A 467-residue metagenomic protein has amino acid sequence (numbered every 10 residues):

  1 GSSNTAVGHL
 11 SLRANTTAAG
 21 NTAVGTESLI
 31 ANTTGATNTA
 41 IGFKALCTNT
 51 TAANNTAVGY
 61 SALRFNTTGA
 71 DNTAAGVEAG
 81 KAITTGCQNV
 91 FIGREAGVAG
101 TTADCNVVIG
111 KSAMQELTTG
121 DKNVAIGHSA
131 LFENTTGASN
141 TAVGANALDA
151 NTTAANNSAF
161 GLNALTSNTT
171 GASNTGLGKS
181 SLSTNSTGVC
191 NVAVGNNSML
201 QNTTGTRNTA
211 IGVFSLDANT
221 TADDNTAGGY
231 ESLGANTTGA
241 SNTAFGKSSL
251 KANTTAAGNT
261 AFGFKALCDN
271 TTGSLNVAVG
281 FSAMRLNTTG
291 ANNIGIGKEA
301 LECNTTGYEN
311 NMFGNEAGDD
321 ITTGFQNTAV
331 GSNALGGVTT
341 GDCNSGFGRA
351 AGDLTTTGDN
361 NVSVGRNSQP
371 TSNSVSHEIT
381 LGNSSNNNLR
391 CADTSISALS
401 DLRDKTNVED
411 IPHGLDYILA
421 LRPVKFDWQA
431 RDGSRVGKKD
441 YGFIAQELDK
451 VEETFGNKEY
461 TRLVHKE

Functional and structural regions predicted by a protein language model:
G1-S400: Glycine- and small/polar-enriched repetitive beta-structure motifs of secreted/surface proteins
L165, L399-E467: Intramolecular chaperone/auto-protease modules of tailspike-like proteins
